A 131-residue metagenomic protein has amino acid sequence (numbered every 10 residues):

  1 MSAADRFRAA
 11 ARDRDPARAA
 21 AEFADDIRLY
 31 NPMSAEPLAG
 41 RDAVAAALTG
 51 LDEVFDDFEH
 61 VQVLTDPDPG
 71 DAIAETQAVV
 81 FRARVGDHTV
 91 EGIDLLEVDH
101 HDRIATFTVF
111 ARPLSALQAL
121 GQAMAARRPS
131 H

Functional and structural regions predicted by a protein language model:
M1-H131: C-terminal and inter-domain tail/linker signature
